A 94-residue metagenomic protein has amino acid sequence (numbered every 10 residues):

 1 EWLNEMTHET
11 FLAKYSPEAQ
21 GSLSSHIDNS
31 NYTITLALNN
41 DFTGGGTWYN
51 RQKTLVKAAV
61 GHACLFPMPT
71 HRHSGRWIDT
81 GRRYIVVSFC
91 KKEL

Functional and structural regions predicted by a protein language model:
E1-I27: Signature of the catalytic double-stranded beta-helix
W2, L23-H26, L38, T54-L55 (+1 more regions): Beta-strand elements of modular eukaryotic interaction domains
W2, T10, I34-L36, G61-C64: Intrinsically disordered, low-complexity segments enriched in polar/charged residues with Gly/Pro, especially when
H8, S30-Y32, R82: Core residues of folded domains in eukaryotic genome-function proteins
L12-K14, S25, L36, Y49 (+1 more regions): Conserved hydrophobic "DFG−1" position in protein kinase catalytic cores
K14-P17, I27-T43, F89-C90: Short, conserved beta-strand element in jelly-roll/cupin
D41-L94: Catalytic core of Fe(II)/2-oxoglutarate
